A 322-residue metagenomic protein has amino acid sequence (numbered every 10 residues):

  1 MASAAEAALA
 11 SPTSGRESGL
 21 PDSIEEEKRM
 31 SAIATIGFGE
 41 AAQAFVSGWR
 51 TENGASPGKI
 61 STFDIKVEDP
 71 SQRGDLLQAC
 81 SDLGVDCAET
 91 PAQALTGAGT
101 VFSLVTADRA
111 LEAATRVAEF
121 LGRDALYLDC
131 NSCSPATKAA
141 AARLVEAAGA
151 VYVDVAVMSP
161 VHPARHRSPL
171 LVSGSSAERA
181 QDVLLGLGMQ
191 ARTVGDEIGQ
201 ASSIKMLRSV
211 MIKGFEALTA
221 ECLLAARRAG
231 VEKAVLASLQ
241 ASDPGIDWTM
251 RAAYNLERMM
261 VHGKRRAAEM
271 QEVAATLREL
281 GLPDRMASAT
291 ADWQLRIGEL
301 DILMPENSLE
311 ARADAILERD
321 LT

Functional and structural regions predicted by a protein language model:
A7-S18, D22: N-terminal polybasic/positive-inside topogenic patches
S23-T96: NAD(P)+-binding Rossmann beta1-loop-alpha1 motif at the extreme N-terminus of oxidoreductases
P91-V151: Rossmann-fold NAD(P) dinucleotide-binding segment
A110, C133-K213: Rossmann-fold dinucleotide-binding core
I204-L309: Helical "substrate-binding/catalytic lid" subdomain of Rossmann-like NAD(P)-dependent dehydrogenases/reductases
E306-T322: Short, basic/aromatic-enriched C-terminal tail that caps enzymatic domains
